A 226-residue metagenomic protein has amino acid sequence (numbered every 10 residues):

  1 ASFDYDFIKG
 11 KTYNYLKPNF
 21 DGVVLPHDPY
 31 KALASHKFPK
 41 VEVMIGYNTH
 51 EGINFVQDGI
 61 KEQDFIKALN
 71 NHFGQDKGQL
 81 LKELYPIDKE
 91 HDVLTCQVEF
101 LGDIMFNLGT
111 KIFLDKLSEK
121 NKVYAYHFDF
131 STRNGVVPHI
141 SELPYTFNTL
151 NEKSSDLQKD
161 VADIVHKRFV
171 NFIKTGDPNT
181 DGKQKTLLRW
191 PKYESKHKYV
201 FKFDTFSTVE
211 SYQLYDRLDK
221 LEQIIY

Functional and structural regions predicted by a protein language model:
A1-K159, R168, T175: Substrate-gating cap/lid region and adjacent catalytic-acid/histidine neighborhood within extracellular/lumenal
Q79-E83, T186-L187, Q213, R217-K220: Acidic/proline-rich low-complexity IDRs
V165: C-terminal catalytic lobe of FAD-dependent flavoproteins
N179-Q213: Mature extracytoplasmic/periplasmic domains
F206-Y226: Tryptophan-rich aromatic "cage" segments
